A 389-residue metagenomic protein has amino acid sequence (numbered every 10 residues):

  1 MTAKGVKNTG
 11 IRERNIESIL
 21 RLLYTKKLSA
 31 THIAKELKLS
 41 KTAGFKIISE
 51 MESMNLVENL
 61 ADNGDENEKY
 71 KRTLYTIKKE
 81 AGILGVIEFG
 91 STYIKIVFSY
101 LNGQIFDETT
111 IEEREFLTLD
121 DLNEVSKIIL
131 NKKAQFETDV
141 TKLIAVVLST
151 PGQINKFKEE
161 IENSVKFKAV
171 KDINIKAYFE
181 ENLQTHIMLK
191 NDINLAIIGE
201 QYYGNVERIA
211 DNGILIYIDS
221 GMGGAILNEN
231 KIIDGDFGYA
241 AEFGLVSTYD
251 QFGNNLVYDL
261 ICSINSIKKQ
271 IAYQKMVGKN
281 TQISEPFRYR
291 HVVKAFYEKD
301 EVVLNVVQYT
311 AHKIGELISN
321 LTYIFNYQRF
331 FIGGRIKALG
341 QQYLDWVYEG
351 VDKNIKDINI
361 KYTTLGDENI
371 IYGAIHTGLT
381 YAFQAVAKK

Functional and structural regions predicted by a protein language model:
M1-T110, L117-K142, D250-K389: ATP-binding/phosphotransfer module of carbohydrate and carboxylate kinases, centering on a glycine-rich
T25-K26, Y203, D219: Short helix-capping/turn signature of helix-turn-helix
N59-L84, I187-G213: Conserved phosphate-binding catalytic cores of ATP/NTP-utilizing and phosphoryl-transfer enzymes
L84-E88, L143-V147, G213-Y217, G223: Short glycine-aspartate micro-motif
Y100, K156, L227: Short, acidic, Ser/Thr-enriched surface-loop or helix-capping motifs
Q104-I105, E160-I161, I232-I233: Hydrophobic "anchor" residues
T109-N212, Q341-D352: Glycine-rich phosphate-binding loop and adjoining helix at the ATP-binding site of ATP-dependent phosphoryl-transfer
I209-I264: Glycine-rich phosphate-binding loop of actin/hexokinase-like ATP-binding domains
